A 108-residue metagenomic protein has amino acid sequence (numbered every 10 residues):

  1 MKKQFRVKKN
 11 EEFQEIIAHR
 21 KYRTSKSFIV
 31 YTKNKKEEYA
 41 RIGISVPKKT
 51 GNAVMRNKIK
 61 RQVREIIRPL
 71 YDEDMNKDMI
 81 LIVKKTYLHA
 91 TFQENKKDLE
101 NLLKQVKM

Functional and structural regions predicted by a protein language model:
M1-M108: Positively charged, solvent-exposed patches that mediate nucleic-acid binding
